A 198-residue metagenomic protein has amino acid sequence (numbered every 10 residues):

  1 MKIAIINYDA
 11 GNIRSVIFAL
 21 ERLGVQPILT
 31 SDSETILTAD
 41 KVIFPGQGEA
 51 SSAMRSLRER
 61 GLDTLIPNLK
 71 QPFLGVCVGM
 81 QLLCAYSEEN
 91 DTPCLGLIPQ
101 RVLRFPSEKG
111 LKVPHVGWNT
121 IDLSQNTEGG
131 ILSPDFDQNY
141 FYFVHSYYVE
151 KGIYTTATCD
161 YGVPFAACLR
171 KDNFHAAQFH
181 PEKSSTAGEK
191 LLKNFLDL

Functional and structural regions predicted by a protein language model:
M1-A4: Extreme N-terminal starter segment of soluble prokaryotic enzymes
G11: Conserved Rossmann-like nucleotide-cofactor binding loop
A39: An anion/phosphate-binding loop that grips the pyrophosphate of nucleotide cofactors and donors
I43-P45: Structural motif
G48-V116: Cysteine-nucleophile active-site neighborhood
A85-V163: Pocket-forming structural segment of enzyme catalytic cores
Y148-L198: C-terminal and late-domain segments of enzyme folds
